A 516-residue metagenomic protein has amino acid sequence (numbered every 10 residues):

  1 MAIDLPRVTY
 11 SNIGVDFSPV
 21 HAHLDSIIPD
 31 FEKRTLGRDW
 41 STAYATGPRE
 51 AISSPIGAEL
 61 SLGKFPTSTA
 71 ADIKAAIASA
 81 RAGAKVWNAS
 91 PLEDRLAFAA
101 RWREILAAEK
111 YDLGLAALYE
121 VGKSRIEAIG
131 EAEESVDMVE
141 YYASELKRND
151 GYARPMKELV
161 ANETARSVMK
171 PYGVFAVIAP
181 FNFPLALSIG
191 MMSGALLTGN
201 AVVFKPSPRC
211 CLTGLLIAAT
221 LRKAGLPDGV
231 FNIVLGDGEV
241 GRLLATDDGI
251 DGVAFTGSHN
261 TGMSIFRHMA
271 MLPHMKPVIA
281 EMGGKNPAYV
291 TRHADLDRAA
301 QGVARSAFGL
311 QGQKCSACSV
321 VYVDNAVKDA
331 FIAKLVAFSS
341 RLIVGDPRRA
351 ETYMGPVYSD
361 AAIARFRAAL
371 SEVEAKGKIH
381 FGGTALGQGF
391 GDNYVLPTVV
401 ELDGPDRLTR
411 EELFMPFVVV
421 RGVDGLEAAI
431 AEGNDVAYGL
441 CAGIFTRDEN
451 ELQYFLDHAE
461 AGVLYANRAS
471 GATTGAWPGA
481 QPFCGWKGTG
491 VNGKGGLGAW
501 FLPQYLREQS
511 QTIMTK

Functional and structural regions predicted by a protein language model:
M1-L62: Hydrophobic face of amphipathic alpha-helices that form TPR/SEL1-like repeat modules and related alpha-solenoid
G47, G57-D150: Glycine-rich loop-to-alpha-helix module at the N-terminal edge of alpha/beta enzyme cores
I56-K64, N88-E93, A97-A99, K110 (+8 more regions): Conserved C-terminal structural/oligomerization subdomain of aldehyde/semialdehyde dehydrogenase
E59, A80, R95, A117 (+10 more regions): Residue-level signal for inorganic ion chemistry
A84, N88, R103-K110, G114 (+18 more regions): Structural signal for hydrophobic packing residues in well-ordered secondary-structure cores of soluble enzyme domains
L118, L146-R298, V423, G488 (+1 more regions): Rossmann-like NAD(P) dinucleotide-binding subdomain of oxidoreductase/dehydrogenase enzymes
V139, G214-I217, L244, I265 (+4 more regions): Hydrophobic packing residues within well-ordered alpha-helices of enzyme cores
K223-G225, G252, N260-D403, E427 (+4 more regions): ALDH superfamily catalytic-core signature
